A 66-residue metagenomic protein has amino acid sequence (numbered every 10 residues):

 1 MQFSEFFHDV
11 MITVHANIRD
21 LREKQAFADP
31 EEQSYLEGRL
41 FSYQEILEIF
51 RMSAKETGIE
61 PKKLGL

Functional and structural regions predicted by a protein language model:
M1-P30: N-terminal acidic leader/helix
E31-G65: Short, charge-rich amphipathic interface segments used for partner binding and complex assembly
